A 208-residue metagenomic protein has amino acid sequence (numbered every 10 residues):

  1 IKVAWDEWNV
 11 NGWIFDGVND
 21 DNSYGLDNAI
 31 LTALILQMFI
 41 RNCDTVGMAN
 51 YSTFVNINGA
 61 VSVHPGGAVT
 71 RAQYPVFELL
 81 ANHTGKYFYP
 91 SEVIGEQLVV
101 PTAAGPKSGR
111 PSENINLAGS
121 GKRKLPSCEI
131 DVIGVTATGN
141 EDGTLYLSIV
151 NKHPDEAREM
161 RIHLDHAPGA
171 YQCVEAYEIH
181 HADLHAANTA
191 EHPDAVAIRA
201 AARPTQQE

Functional and structural regions predicted by a protein language model:
I1, A68, L98-V99, Y171 (+1 more regions): Intrinsic structural disorder
V3-I133, E141-T144: Aromatic/acidic polysaccharide-binding cleft in carbohydrate-active enzymes
A104-I130, D142, V150-E208: C-terminal beta-sandwich/jelly-roll accessory domains of carbohydrate-active enzymes
A137: Acidic, carboxylate-rich catalytic segments that either coordinate divalent cations
